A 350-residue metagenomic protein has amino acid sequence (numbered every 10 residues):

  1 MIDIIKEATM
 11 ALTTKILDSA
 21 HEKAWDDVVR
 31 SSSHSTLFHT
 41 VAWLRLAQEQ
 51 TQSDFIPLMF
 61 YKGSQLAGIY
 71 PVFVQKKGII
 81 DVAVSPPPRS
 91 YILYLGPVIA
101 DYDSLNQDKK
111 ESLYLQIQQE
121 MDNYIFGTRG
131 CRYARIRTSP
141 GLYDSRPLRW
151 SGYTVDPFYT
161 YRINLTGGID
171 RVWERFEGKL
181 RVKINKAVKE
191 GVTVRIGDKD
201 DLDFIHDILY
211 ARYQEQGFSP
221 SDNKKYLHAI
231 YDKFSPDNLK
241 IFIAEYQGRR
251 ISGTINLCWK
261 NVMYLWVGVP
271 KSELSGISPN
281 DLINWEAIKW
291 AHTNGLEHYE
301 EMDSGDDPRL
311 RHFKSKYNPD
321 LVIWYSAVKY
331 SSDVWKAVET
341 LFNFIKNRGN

Functional and structural regions predicted by a protein language model:
I2-A8, V74, P140-G141, R149-R171 (+1 more regions): Active-site/acyl-donor-binding loops of N-acyltransferases
L12-I80, S139-G276: A conserved beta-strand-loop-helix scaffold within acyl/acetyltransferase catalytic domains
M59-Y61, L66, D103, L227-T340: Aromatic (often tryptophan-rich) hydrophobic motifs at membrane interfaces
V74-G96: Conserved acyl-donor/pantetheine-binding loop and adjacent beta-alpha core of acyl/acetyltransferases and related
R89-I99, V155-R162: Acyl/amide activation-and-transfer machinery of modular secondary-metabolite enzymes
Y94-K109, T166, G268-I277: A short, internal acetyl-CoA/4′-phosphopantetheine-binding micro-motif in the GNAT/acyltransferase core
E111-P157: Non-catalytic accessory segments adjacent to catalytic cores
A134-R135, R195, E297-E301: Short catalytic-loop micro-motif centered on adjacent basic/acidic residues
